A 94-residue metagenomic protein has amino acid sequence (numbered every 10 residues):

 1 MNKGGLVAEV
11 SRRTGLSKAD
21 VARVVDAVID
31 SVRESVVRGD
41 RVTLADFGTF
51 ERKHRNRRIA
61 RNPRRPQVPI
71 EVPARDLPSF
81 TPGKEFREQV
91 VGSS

Functional and structural regions predicted by a protein language model:
M1-S94: Strongly charged
